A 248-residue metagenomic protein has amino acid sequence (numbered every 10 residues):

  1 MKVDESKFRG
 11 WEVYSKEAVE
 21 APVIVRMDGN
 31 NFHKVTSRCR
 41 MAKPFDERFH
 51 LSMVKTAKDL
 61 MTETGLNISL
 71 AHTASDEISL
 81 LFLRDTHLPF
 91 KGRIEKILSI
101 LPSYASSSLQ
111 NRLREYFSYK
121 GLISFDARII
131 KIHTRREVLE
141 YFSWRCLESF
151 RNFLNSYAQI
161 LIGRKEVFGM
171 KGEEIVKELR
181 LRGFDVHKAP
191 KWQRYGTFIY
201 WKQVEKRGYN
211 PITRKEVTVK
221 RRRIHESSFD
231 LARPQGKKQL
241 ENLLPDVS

Functional and structural regions predicted by a protein language model:
M1-S248: Regulatory and interdomain segments flanking nucleotide-handling catalytic cores in signaling/defense enzymes
